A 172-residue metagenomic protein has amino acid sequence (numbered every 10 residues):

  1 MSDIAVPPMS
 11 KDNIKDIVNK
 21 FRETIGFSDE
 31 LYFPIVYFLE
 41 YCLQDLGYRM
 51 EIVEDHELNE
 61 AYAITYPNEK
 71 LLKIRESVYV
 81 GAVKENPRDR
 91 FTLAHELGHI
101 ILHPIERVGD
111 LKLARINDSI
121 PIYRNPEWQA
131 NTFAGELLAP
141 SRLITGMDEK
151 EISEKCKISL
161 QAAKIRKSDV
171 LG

Functional and structural regions predicted by a protein language model:
M1-G172: Active-site hotspot residues in diverse enzymes, especially metal/ion-binding acidic/histidine motifs
